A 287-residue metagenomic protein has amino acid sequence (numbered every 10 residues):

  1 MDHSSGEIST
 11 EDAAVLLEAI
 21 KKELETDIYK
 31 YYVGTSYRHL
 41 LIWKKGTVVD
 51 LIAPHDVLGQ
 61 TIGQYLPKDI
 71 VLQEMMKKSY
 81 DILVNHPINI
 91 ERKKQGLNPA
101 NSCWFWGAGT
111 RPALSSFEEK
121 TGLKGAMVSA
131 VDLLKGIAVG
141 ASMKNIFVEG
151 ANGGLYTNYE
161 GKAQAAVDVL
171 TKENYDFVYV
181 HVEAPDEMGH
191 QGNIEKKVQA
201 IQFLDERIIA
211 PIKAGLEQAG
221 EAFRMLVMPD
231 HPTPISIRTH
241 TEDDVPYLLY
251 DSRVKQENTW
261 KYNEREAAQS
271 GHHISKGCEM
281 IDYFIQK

Functional and structural regions predicted by a protein language model:
M1-K287: Feature captures the catalytic ectodomains and active-site-proximal regions of enzymes that hydrolyze or transfer
